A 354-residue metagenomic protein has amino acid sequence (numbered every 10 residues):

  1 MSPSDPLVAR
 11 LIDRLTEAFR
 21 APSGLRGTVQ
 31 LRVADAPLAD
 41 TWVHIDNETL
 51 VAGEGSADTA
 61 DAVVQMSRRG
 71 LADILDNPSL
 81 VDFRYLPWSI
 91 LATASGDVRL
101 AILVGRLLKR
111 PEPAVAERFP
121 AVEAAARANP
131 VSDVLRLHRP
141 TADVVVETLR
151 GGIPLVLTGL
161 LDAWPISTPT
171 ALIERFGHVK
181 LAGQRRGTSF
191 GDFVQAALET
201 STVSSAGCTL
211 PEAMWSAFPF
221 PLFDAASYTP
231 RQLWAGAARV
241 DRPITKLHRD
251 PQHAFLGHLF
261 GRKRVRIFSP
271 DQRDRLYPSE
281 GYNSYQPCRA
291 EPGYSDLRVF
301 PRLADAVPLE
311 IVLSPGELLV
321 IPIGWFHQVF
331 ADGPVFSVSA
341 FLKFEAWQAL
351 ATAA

Functional and structural regions predicted by a protein language model:
M1-T141, L161, G207, V265-F268: Feature captures hydrophobic
G27, A39, I153, T229 (+1 more regions): Residues that flank catalytic or metal-binding motifs in active/ligand-binding sites
A60, S79-L80, L149-I153, E174-K180: Short, solvent-exposed loop/edge-beta patches enriched in aromatic
A116-E117, P154, D162, I166 (+1 more regions): Short, solvent-exposed cationic patches
A121-E147, H178-E317, H327-A354: Active-site region of the double-stranded beta-helix
I153-G159, A163-G177: General structural concept
I153-L155, F255, L319: Generic beta-sheet signal
